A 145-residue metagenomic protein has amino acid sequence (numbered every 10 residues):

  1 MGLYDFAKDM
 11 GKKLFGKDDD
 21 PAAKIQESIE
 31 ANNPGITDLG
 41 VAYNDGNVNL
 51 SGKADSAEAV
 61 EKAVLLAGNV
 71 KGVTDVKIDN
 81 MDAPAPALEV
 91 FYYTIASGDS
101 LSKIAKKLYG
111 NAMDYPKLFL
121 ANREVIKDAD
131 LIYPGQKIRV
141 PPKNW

Functional and structural regions predicted by a protein language model:
M1-D20: N-terminal presequence-like segments and adjacent domain-start helices
D9, K13, D38-M81: Acidic (E/D-rich), amphipathic helical modules within compact regulatory domains
D19-N33: Short amphipathic alpha-helix segments
I25-S28, K62-A63, I104: Hydrophobic side chains in well-ordered alpha-helices
E27, L66-P86, P116-W145: Extracellular LysM carbohydrate-binding repeats and other cell-envelope/extracellular binding modules
A31, G35, V90-Y92, P116 (+1 more regions): A structural signal for the main folded, soluble domain(s) of proteins
A42-N49, A54, A85-A112, N144-W145: Primarily a LysM-type cell-wall glycan-binding module
